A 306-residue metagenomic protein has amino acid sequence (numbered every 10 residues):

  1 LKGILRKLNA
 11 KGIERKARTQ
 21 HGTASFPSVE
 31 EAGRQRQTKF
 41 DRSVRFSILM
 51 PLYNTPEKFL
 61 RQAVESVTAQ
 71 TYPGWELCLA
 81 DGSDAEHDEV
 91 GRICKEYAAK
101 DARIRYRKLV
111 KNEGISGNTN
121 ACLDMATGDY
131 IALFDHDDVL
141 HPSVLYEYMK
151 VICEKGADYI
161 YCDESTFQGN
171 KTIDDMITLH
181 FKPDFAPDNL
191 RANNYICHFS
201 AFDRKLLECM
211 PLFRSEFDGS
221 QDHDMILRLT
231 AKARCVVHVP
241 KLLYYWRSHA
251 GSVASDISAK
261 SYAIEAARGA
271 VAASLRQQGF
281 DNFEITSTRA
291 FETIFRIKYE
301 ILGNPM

Functional and structural regions predicted by a protein language model:
L1-K7: Extracellular and organelle-lumenal recognition/adhesion modules and their flexible linkers in secreted
G3, R15, T19, A24-F26 (+3 more regions): Hydrophobic transmembrane signal anchors and adjacent membrane-proximal interface regions, especially in viral
L8-Y262, A266-A273: Nucleotide-sugar donor-binding/catalytic module of glycosyltransferases that assemble extracellular/cell-envelope
S252, K260-S261, E265-M306: Terminal low-complexity segments of carbohydrate-biosynthetic enzymes
